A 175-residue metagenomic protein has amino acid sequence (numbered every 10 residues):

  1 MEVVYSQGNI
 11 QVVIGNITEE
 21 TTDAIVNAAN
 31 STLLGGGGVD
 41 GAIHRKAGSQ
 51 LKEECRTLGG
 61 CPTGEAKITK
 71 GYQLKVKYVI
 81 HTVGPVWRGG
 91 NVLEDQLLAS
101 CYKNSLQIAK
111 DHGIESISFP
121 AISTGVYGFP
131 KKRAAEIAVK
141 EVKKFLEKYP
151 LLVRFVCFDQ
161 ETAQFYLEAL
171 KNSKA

Functional and structural regions predicted by a protein language model:
M1-I14, E54-K77: N-terminal short beta-loop-beta anion/metal-coordinating cradle
M1-S6, K110-H112, V126-A175: Divalent-metal-activated hydrolytic enzyme cores
G15-L58, T63: Short, conserved "active-site rim" segments that organize catalytic pockets and cofactor/ligand binding
D23, E115, L151: Short acidic/polar active-site loop segments enriched in Thr and Asp
V26, I80, F119, D159: Conserved, mostly hydrophobic/aromatic
E53-E65, V92-Q107: Glycine-rich anion/phosphate-binding loops
L74-R88: Short, basic/glycine-rich phosphate-binding loops at helix/coil junctions that contact nucleotide phosphates
E94, K103-G125: Short HxH-centered metal-ligating active-site micro-motif
